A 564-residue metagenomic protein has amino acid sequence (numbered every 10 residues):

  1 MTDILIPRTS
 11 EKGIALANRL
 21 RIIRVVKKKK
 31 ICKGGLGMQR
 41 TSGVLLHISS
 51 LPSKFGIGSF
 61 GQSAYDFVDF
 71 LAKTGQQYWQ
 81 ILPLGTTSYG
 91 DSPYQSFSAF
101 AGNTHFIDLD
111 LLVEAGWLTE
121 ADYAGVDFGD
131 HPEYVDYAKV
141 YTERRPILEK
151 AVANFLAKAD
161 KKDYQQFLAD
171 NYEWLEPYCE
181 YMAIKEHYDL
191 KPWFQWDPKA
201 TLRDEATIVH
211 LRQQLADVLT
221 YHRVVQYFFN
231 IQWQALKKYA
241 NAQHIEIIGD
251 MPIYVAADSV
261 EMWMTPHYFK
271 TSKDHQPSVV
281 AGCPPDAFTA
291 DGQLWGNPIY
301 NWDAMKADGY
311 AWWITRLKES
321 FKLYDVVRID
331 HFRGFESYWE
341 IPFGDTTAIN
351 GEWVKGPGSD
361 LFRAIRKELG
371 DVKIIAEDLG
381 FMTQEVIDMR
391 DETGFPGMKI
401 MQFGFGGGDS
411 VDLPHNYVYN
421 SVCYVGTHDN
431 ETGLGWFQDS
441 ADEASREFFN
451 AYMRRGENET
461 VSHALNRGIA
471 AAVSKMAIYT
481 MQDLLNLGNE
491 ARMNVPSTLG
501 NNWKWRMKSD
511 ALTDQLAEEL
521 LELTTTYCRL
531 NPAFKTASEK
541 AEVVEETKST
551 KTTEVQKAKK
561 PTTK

Functional and structural regions predicted by a protein language model:
T2, T9, A15-A17, A541 (+1 more regions): Ala/Thr-enriched low-complexity intrinsically disordered regions
I4-I6, A15, R21-G34: Short, positively charged and aromatic/hydrophobic N-terminal segments
G37-S50, K54-Q62, T74: Mature N-terminal, pre-catalytic/accessory segment of carbohydrate-active enzymes
M38, H47, S53, D91-Q226 (+3 more regions): Alpha-amylase-like alpha-glycosidases and glucanotransferases acting on alpha-linked glucans and related
S63-L84: Catalytic domains of carbohydrate-active enzymes, especially glycoside hydrolases
H222-V255: Conserved, well-ordered alpha-helix/loop/beta-strand core segments that scaffold catalytic motifs
N486-K535, E539: Structured C-terminal cap/extension of enzyme domains
K548-K564: Long, low-complexity, intrinsically disordered segments
